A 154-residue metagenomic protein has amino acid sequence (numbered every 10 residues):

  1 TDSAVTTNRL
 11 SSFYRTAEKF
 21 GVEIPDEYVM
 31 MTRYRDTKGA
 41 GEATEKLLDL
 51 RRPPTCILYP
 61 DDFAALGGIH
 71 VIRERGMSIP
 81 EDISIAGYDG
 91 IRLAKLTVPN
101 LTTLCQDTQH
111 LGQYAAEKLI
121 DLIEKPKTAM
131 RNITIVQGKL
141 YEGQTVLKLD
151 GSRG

Functional and structural regions predicted by a protein language model:
T1-G154: Bacterial carbohydrate/catabolite-sensing allosteric modules
